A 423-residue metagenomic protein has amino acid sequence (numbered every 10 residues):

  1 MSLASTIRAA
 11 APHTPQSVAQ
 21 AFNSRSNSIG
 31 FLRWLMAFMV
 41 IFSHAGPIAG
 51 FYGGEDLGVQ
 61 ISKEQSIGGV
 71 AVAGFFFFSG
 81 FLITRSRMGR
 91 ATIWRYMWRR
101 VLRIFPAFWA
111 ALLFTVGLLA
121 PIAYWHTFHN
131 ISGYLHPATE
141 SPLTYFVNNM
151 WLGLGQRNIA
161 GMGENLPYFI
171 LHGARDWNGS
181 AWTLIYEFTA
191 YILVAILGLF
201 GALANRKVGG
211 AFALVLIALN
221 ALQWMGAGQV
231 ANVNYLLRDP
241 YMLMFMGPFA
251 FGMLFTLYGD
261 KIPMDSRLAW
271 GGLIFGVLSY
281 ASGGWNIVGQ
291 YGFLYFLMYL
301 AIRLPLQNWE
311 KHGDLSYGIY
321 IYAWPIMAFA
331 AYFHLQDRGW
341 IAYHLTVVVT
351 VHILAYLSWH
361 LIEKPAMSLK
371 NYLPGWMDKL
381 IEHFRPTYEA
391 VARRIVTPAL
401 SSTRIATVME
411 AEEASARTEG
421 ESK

Functional and structural regions predicted by a protein language model:
M1-Q20, L118, P263, W324-K423: C-terminal "closing" transmembrane helix and its immediate cytosolic amphipathic cap in multi-pass membrane proteins
S2-S5, Q60, E64-Q65, W109-F188 (+1 more regions): Membrane-interface helix-loop-helix regions
S17, I29-M39, L143-G289, Y322 (+3 more regions): Aromatic-enriched alpha-helical transmembrane segments of multi-pass intramembrane proteins
N27-R87, F105-F108, L243, A301 (+1 more regions): Functionally critical transmembrane alpha-helices in membrane proteins and complexes, commonly lining
R33, G69-V72, S86-G153, S266 (+4 more regions): Transmembrane alpha-helical segments and their boundary/interface "anchor" motifs in multi-pass integral membrane
M88-R95, G201-K207, T256-L268, L300-G313 (+3 more regions): Membrane-interface junctions at the ends of membrane-embedded or membrane-associated helices
F114-L118, I122, L193, L197 (+9 more regions): Alpha-helical membrane-inserting segments
